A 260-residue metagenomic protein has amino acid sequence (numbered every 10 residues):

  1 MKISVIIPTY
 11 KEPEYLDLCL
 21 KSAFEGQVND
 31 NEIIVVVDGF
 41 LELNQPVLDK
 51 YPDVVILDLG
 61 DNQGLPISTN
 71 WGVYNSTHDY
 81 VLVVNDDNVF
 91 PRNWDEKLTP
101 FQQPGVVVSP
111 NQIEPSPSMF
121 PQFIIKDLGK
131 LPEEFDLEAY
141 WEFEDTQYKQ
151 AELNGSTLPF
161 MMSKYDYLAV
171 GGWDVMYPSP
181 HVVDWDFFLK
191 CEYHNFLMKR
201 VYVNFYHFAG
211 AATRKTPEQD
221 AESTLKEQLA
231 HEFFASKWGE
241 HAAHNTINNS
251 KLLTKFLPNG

Functional and structural regions predicted by a protein language model:
K21-D30: Short, acidic, metal-binding catalytic loop of nucleotide-sugar glycosyltransferases
V36-P46, N85, V89: A conserved acidic beta->alpha catalytic loop
L59-S76: Glycine-rich, basic loop-to-helix element that forms the pyrophosphate-binding segment of sugar-nucleotide handling
V81: Short aromatic/hydrophobic "clamp" motif used to bind/position activated sugar donors
N93-K130: Conserved donor NDP-sugar-binding/catalytic core segment of glycosyltransferases
Y140-M162: A recurrent flexible, glycine/aromatic-enriched loop bordering the glycosyltransferase active site that acts as
N154-G171, Y177-N204: A short, conserved alpha-helix in the catalytic core of glycosyltransferases
R200-A221: Active-site donor/metal-binding and catalytic loop motifs of nucleotide-sugar-dependent glycosylation enzymes
